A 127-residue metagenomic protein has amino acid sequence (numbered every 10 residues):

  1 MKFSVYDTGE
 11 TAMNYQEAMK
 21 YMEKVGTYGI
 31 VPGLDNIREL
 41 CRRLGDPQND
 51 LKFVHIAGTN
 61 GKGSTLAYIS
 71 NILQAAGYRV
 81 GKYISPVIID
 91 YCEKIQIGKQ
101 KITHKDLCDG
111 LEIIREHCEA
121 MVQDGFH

Functional and structural regions predicted by a protein language model:
Y6-K52: Positively charged, low-complexity intrinsically disordered leader regions
E10, L34, E39-R42, D46-N49 (+1 more regions): ATP-dependent carboxylate-amine ligase catalytic core
Y21, E39, Y68-N71, I113: Alpha-helical scaffold segments in soluble metabolic enzymes
V31, G63, H104: Loop/helix-junction capping segments adjacent to catalytic residues or to phosphate/diphosphate-binding pockets
K52-I56, S64-G81: A conserved segment at the C-terminal end of the G1
K62-L66, I89-C92: Short active-site-adjacent helix-start/loop capping segments
